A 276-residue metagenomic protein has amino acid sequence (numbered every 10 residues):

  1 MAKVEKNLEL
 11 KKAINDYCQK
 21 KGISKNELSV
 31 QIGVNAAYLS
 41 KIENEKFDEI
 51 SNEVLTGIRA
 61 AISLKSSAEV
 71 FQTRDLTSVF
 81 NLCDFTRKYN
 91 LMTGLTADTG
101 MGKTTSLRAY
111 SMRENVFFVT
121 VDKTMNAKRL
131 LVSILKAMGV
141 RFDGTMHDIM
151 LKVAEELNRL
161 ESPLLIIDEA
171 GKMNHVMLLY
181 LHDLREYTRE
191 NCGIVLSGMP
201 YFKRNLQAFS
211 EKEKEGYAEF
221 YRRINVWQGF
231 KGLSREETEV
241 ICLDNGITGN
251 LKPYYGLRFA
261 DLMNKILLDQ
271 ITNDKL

Functional and structural regions predicted by a protein language model:
M1-N44, E49-L64, E219, V226-L276: C-terminal alpha-helical "lid" subdomain
V70-R87: Pre-Walker A adenine-sensing motif
R87-R108, D122-K123: Walker A/P-loop nucleotide-binding motif
M92-G94, V116-F118, S162-L164, G193: Residue-level preference for the first positions of well-ordered beta-strands
G94-T99, M173, R185-E215: Sensor-1/coupling segment of RecA-like P-loop NTPase cores
M112-T120, G139-F142, R189: Post-Walker A helix-loop "phosphate-sensing" segment adjacent to the P-loop in P-loop NTPases
N115-F118, F209-K231: A short helix-turn-beta junction within AAA+ P-loop NTPase domains corresponding to the substrate/partner-engaging
N126-V132, R141-H182, Y187-G193, E215-Y221 (+2 more regions): Mid-core helix/loop region of P-loop NTP-binding domains shared across ATPases and GTPases
